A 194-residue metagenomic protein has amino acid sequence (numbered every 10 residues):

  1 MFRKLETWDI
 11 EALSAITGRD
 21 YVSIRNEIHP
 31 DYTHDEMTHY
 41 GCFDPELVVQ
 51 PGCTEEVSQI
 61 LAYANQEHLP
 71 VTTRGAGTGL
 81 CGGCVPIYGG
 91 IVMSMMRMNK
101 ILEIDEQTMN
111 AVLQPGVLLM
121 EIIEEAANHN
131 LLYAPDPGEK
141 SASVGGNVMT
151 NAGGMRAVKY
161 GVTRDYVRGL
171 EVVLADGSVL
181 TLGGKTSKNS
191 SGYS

Functional and structural regions predicted by a protein language model:
M1-A62, G79-M109, Y160: N-terminal flexible segment immediately upstream of the FAD-binding catalytic core in FAD-dependent oxidoreductases
N26-H29, G75-A76, E124, P137-G138: Proline- and acidic/polar-enriched loop/turn elements at helix boundaries
I60, E67, I122: Aromatic/hydrophobic pocket-lining residues that form π-stacking "cages" and hydrophobic walls in ligand
L69-P70, L132: Residue-level detector of anion-binding/catalytic polar loops
T73-G77, C84, M95, P115 (+1 more regions): Glycine-rich, histidine-containing beta strand-loop boundary motifs that form or position
K100-Q107, A111-S194: FAD-binding subdomain of flavoenzyme oxidoreductases
